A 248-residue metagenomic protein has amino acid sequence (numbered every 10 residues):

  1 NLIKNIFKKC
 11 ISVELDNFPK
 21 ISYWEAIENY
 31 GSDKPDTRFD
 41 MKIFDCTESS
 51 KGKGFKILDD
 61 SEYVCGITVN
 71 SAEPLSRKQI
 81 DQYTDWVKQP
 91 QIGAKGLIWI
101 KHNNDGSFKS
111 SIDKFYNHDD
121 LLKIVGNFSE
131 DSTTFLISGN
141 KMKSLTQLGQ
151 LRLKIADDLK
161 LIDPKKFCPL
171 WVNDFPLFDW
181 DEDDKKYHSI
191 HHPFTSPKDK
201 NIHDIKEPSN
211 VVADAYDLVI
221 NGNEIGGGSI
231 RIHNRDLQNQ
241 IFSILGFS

Functional and structural regions predicted by a protein language model:
N1-S248: Class II aminoacyl-tRNA synthetase catalytic cores and aaRS-like
